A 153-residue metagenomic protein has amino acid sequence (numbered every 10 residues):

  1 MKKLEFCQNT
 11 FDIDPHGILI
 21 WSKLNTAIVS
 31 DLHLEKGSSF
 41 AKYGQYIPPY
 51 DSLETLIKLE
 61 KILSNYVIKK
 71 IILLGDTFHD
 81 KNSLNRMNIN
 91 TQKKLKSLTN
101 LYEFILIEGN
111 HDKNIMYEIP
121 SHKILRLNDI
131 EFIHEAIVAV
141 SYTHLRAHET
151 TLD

Functional and structural regions predicted by a protein language model:
K2-W21, N128-Y142: Core dinuclear metal-dependent hydrolase active-site scaffold
D12-K36: Conserved beta-strand hairpin/beta-sheet module of binuclear metal-dependent hydrolase folds, prominently
A27-V29, K36-D129: Core catalytic region of metal-dependent phosphoesterases/phosphodiesterases, especially metallo-beta-lactamase-like
L32-H33, F78, A136, H148: Anionic group-transfer/hydrolysis microenvironments
N110-K113, E135-A136, R146: Short, polar loop motifs at secondary-structure junctions
T143-T150: Conserved small/polar residues in nucleotide/adenosyl-binding loops
